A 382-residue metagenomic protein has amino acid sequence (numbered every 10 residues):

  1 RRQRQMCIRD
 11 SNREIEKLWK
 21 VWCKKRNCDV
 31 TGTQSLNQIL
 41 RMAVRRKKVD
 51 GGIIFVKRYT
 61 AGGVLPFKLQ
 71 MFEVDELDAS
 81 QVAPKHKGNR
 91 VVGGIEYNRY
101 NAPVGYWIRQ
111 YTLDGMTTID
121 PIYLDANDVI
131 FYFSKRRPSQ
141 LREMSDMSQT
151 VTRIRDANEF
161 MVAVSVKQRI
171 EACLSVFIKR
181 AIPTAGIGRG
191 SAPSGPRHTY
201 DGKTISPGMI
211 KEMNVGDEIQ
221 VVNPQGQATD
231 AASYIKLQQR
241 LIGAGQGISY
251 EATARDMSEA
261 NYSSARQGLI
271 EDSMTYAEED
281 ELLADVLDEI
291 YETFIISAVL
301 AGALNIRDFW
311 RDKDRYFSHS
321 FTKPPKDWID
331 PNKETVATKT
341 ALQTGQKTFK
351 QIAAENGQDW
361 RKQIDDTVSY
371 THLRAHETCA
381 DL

Functional and structural regions predicted by a protein language model:
R2-Q5, R9-K135, A341: Structured, mid-chain assembly/scaffold modules that mediate subunit interfaces within large macromolecular complexes
Q3-D10, T371-C379: Conserved small/polar residues in nucleotide/adenosyl-binding loops
R26, I154, V164, G245-Q246 (+4 more regions): Generic structural signal for hydrophobic core residues of well-folded globular domains
G32-V56, Q227-I329: C-terminal amphipathic alpha-helical
N101, I242, I352: Acidic/polar, glycine-anchored loop/turn motif associated with catalytic or activation segments that engage anionic
W107-T112, Y250-E251, Q358-T367: Short amphipathic alpha-helical segments with coiled-coil-like heptad repeat character
I130-G268, F309-W310: Extended, charged amphipathic alpha-helical segments
D217-Q220, Q227-A228, A265, L269 (+2 more regions): Activation/maturation switch segments at domain boundaries
